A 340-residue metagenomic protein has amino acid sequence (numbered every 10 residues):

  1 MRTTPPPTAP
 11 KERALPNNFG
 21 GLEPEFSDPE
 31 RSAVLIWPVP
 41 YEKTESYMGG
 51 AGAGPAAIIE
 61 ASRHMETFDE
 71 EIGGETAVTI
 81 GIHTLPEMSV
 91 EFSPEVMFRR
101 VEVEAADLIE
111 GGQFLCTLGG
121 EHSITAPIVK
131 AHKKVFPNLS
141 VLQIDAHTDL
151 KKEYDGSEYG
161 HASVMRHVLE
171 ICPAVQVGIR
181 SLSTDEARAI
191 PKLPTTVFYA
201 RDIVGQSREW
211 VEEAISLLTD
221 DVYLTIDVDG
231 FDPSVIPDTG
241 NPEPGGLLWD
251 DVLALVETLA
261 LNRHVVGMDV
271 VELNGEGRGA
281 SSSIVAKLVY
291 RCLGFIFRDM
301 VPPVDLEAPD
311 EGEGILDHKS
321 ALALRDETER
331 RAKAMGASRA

Functional and structural regions predicted by a protein language model:
R2-P38, Y47-C116, S123-T125, A131-F136 (+2 more regions): Catalytic cores of soluble, metal-dependent hydrolases
V39, G120, I144-A146, I179 (+1 more regions): Cofactor-binding loop segments of dinucleotide-utilizing enzymes, especially the Rossmann-like FAD- and NAD(P)+-binding
E45-S46, K152: Short helix/loop capping segments that flank catalytic or ligand/cofactor-binding pockets
V101, P127-K130, V141, T148-E170 (+2 more regions): Active-site glycine-rich loop that binds ribose-phosphate moieties when present
L115-C116, V141-I144: A short, small-residue-rich loop immediately preceding and capping a beta-strand
